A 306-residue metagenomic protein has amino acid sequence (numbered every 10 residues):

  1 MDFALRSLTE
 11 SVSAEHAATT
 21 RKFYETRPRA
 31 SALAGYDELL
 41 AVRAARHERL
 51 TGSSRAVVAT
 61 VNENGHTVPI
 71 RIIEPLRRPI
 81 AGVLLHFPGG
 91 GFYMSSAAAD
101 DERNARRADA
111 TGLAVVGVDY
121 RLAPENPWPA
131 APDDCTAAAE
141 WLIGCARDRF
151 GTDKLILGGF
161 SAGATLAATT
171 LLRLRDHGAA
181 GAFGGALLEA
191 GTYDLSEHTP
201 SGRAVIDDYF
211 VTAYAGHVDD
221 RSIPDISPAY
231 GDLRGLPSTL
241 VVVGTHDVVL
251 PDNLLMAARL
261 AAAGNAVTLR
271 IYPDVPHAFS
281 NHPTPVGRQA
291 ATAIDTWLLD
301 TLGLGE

Functional and structural regions predicted by a protein language model:
M1-P75, P285, G303-E306: A glycine/proline-hinged amphipathic helix-loop "lid/cap" segment that gates access to hydrophobic ligand pockets
A81-G90: Short beta-strand element of the alpha/beta-hydrolase
A98-G117: Short amphipathic alpha-helix adjacent to the substrate-entry channel of hydrolases
N126-A146, I294: Alpha/beta-hydrolase active-site loop
D148-S161: Alpha/beta-hydrolase fold nucleophile elbow
T169-R221: Hydrolase active-site cap/lid region
V241-V243: Short beta-strand/loop motif that positions the catalytic acidic residue of the alpha/beta-hydrolase fold
T284-E306: Catalytic active-site module of serine/aspartate enzymes centered on a nucleophile-bearing elbow/loop
